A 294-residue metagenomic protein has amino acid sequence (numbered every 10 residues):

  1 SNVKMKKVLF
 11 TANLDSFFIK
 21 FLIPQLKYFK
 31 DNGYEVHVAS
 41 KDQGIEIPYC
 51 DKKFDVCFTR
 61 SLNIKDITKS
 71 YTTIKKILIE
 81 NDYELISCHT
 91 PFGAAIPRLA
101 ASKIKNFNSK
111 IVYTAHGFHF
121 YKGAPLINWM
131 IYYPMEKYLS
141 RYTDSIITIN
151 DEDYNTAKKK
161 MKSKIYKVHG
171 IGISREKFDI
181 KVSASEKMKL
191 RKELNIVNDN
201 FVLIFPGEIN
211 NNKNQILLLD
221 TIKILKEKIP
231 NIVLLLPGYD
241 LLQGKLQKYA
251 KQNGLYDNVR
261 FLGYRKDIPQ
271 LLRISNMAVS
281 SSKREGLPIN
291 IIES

Functional and structural regions predicted by a protein language model:
F10-I67, E152-K158, K167, L241-L242: N-terminal strand-loop element at the rim of the active site of nucleotide-sugar-dependent glycosyltransferases
I19-P24, F201-E227, L234, L241-Q247 (+2 more regions): A conserved mid-protein helix/loop that constitutes part of the nucleotide-sugar donor-binding site
K20-F21, K65-T72, K110, F120-Y138: Nucleotide-sugar donor phosphate/pyrophosphate-binding loop at the beta->alpha transition of glycosyltransferases
K27-D31, W129-I146: Membrane-proximal helix-turn-helix segments that form the acceptor-binding/catalytic region of lipid-linked
F54-D55, K137-K187: Donor nucleotide-sugar binding/catalytic pocket of nucleotide-sugar-dependent glycosyltransferases
C88-A94, A115: Short His-centered aromatic/hydrophobic patch
Q247-G263: Nucleotide-activated donor-binding/catalytic signature segment of Leloir-type glycosyltransferases, i.e., the conserved
Y264, K283: Aromatic "clamp/platform" in nucleotide-sugar-dependent glycosyltransferases that forms part of the donor/acceptor
